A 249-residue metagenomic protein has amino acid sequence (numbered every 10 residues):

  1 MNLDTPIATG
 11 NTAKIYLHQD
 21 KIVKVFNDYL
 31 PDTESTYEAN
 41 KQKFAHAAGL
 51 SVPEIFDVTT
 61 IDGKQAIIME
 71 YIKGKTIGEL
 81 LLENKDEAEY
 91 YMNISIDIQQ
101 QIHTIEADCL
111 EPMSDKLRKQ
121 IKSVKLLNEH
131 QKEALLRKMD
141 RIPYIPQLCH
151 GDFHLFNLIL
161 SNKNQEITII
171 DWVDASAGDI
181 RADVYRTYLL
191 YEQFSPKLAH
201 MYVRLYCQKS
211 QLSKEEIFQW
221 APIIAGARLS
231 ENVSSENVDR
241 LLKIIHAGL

Functional and structural regions predicted by a protein language model:
D4-T36, H46: ATP-binding glycine-rich loop module of kinase domains
A13, R186-L249: Helix-rich C-terminal or lid/interface subdomains of diverse kinases
H46-D57: Conserved HxN/HPN-centered segment at the entrance to the catalytic loop of eukaryotic protein kinase-like domains
D62-T76: Conserved short submotifs of the Hanks-type protein kinase catalytic core that shape the nucleotide-binding pocket
I77-D86: AlphaC helix of the protein kinase catalytic domain
K85-S114: Internal "kinase-insert"/substrate-recognition segments embedded within catalytic cores of ATP-dependent enzymes
T104-G151, L155, I159-N162, T168: An alpha-helical support segment within catalytic cores of ATP-dependent transferases
D171-A175: Activation of the activation-loop gatekeeper triad in protein kinase-fold domains
